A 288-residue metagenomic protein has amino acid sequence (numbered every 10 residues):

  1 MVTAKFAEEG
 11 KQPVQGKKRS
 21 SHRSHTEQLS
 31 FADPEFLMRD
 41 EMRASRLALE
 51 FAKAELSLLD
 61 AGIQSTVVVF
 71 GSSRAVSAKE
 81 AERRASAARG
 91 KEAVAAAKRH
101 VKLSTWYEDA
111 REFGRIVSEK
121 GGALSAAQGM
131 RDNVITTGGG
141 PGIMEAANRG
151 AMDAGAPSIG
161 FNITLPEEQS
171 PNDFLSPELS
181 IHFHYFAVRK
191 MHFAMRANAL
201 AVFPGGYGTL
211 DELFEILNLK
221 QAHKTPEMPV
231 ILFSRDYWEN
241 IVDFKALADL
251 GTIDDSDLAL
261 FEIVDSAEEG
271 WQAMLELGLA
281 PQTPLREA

Functional and structural regions predicted by a protein language model:
V2-E9, V14-G16, S21-F161: Glycine-rich beta-alpha loop segments
L56-T66, R89-A97, H184-L200, L217-K224: Glycine/serine-rich loop-strand microenvironments at binding/catalytic pocket rims
L59-G62, L124-M130, M152, N172-L175 (+3 more regions): Solvent-exposed alpha-helices and their adjacent loops that cap or buttress functional pockets in soluble metabolic
R84-S86, M152-D153, E215-K220, A246-L250 (+1 more regions): Short, solvent-exposed amphipathic alpha-helical segments in soluble enzyme and RNA/protein-processing domains
R131-V134, E227-P229, L258-F261: Residue-level recognition of the N-termini of beta-strands and the immediately preceding loop/turn
T136-F203, Y207-G208, F214: Phosphate/pyrophosphate-binding betaalpha-module
G155-E168, F203, L217-V242, S256: Short, acidic/small-residue loops that bind anionic groups at enzyme active sites
L232-A288: C-terminal functional extensions of proteins
